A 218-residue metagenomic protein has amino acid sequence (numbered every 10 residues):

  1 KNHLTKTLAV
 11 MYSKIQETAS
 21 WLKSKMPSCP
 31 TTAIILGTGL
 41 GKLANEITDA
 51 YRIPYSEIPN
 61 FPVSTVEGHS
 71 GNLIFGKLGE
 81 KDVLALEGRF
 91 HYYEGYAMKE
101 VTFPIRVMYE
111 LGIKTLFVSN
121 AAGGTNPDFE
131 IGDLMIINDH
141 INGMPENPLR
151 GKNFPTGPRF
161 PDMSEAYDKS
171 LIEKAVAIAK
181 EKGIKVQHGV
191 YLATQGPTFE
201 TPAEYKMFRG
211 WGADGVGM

Functional and structural regions predicted by a protein language model:
H3-L4: Short hydrophobic targeting helices and cationic amphipathic motifs that mediate membrane/organellar targeting
V10-M163: Metabolite-binding pocket within alpha/beta catalytic cores that recognizes anionic/polar moieties
W21, K25, S170, K174-K185: Generic non-transmembrane alpha-helical segments
M163-L171, F199-E200: Short, contiguous, pocket-lining structural segments that sit at or immediately flank catalytic/ligand-binding sites
S164-A166, G210-M218: Active-site glycine- and acidic-residue-rich loops that bind and position anionic ligands or nucleotide-like cofactors
I178-D214: Active-site/ligand-binding-proximal alpha/beta "capping" segment
